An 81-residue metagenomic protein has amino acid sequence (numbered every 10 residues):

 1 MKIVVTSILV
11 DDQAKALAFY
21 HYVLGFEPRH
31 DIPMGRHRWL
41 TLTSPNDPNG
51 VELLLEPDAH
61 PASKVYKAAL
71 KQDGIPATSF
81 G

Functional and structural regions predicted by a protein language model:
M1-S7, E27-G81: Vicinal oxygen chelate
A16-H21: Conserved active-site tyrosine of GNAT-family acetyltransferases
